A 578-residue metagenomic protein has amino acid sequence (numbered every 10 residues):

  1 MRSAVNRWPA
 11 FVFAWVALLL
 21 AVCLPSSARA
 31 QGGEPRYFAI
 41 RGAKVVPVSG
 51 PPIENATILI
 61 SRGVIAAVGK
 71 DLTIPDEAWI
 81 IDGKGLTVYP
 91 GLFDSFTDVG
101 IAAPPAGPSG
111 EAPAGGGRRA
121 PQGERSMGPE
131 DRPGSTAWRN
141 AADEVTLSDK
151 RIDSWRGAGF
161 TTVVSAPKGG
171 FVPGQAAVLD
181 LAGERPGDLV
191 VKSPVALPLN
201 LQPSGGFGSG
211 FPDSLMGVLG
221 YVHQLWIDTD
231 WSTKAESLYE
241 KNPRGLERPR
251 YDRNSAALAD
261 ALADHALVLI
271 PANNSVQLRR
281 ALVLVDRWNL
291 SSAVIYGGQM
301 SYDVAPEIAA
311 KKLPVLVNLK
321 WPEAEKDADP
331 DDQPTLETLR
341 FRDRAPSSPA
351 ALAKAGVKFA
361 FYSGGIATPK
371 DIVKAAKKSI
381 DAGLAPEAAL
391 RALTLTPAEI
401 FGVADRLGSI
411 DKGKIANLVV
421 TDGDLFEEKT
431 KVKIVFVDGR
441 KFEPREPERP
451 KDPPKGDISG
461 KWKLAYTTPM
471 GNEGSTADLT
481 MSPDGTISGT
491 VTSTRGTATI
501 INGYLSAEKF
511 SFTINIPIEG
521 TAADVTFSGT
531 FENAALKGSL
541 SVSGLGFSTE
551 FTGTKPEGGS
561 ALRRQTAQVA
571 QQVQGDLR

Functional and structural regions predicted by a protein language model:
F11-L24: Bacterial N-terminal signal peptides
G32, R36, V45, S49-G91 (+1 more regions): Histidine-rich, glycine-flanked metal-binding segment
G32, Y37, V45-T57, G69-K70 (+4 more regions): Acidic, glycine-enriched loop/beta-strand segments at the rims of small-molecule binding/catalytic pockets
F38, I74-A142, G157: Replace "His-x-His-based motif
N55, A141, A166, K241-A345 (+4 more regions): Active-site core of metal-dependent hydrolases
P104, G117-E130, W138, L267 (+1 more regions): His/Asp/Glu-enriched, well-ordered alpha-helical/loop segment that forms or immediately abuts the divalent-metal
L147-M300, K431, V437, P444-R445: Polyanionic/metal-chelating signatures
G456-E532, K537-K555: Central antiparallel beta-sheet cores of small beta-barrel/beta-sandwich binding domains
